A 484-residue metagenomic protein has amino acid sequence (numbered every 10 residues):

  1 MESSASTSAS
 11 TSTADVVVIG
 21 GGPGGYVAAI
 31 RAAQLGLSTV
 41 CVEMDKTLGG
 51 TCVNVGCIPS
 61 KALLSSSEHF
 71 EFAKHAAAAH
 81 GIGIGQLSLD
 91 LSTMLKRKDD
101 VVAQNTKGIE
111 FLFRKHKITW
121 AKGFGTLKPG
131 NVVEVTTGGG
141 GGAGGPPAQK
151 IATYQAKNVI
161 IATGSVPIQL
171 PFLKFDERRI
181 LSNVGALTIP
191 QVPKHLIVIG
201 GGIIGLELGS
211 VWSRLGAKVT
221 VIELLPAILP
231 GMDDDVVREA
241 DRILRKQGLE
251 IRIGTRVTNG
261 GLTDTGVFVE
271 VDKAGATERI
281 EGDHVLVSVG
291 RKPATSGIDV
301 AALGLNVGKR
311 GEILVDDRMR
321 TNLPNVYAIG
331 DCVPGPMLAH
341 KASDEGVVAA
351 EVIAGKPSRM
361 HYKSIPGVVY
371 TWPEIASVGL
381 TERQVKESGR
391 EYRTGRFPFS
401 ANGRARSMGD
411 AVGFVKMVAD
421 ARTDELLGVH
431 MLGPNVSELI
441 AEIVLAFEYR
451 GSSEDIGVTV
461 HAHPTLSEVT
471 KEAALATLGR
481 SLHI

Functional and structural regions predicted by a protein language model:
E2-T7, T11-A14, I30-V192, T220 (+7 more regions): Glycine-rich flavin
S10-G22, V192-G202: Beta1/beta-strand and adjacent pyrophosphate-binding region of the FAD-binding site in flavoprotein oxidoreductases
V17-I19, G125, T153-G164, V198-I199 (+2 more regions): Short hydrophobic core segments
I19-G24, A28, A33-D45, T51 (+4 more regions): Flexible, glycine-rich terminal cap/loop adjacent to redox cofactors in electron-transfer oxidoreductases
G25, G205-L206: N-terminal Rossmann-fold NAD(P) dinucleotide-binding loop
A29, A33, G209, S213-R214: Gly/Ala-rich phosphate-binding loop of Rossmann-like dinucleotide-binding domains, activating on the conserved
D176-P193, R279-I353: FAD-site-proximal beta/loop scaffold in flavoenzymes
